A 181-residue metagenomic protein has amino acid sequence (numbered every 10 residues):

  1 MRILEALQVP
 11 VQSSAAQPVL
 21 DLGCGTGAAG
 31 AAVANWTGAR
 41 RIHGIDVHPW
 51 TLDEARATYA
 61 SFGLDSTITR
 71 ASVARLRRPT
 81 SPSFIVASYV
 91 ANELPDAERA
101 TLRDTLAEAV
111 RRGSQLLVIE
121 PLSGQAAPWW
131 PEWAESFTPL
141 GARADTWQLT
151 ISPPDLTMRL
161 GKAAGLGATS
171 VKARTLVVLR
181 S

Functional and structural regions predicted by a protein language model:
M1-A15: Conserved alpha-helix/loop element of class I SAM-dependent methyltransferases that forms part of the SAM/SAH-binding
T26-A39: Conserved SAM-binding loop of SAM-dependent methyltransferases across substrates and taxa, primarily the Class I
H48: Conserved SAM/SAH-binding beta-strand->alpha-helix loop
A55-R56: Conserved SAM-binding loop
S83-A97: A short SAM/SAH-binding and catalytic strip from SAM-dependent methyltransferases
A100-R112: A short glycine-rich, Lys/Arg-flanked "PGG" loop and its adjoining helix->strand segment in the class I
R112-L122: Conserved beta-strand signature within the Rossmann-like core of class I S-adenosyl-L-methionine
P131-T138, A142-S181: SAM/dcSAM-binding transferase cores
